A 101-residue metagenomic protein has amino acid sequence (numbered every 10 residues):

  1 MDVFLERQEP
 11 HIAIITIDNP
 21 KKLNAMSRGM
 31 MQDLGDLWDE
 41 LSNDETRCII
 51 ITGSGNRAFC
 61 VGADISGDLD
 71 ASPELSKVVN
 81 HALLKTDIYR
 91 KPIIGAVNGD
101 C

Functional and structural regions predicted by a protein language model:
M1-S54: Conserved CoA-thioester-binding segment of acyl-CoA-metabolizing enzymes
D18, A63, N98: Histidine-centered beta-alpha loop that forms part of the nucleotide-sugar donor binding/catalytic region in diverse
M26, I65, V97: Hydrophobic pocket-lining residues within nucleotide cofactor-binding pockets
D36, G53-I88: Glycine- (often His-adjacent) and acidic-residue-rich active-site loop that binds/positions the CoA thioester
K85-C101: Glycine-rich beta-to-alpha active-site loop
